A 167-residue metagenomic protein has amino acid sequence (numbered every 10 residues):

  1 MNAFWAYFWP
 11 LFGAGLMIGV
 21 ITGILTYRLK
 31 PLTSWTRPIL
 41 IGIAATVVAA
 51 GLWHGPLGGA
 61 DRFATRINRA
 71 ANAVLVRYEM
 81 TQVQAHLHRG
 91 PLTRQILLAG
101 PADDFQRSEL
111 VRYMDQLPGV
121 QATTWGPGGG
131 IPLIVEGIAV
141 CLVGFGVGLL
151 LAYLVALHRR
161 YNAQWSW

Functional and structural regions predicted by a protein language model:
M1, G119-C141: Short, aromatic-rich amphipathic segments at membrane interfaces that lie adjacent to a transmembrane helix or signal
M1-T26: Membrane-embedded alpha-helical segments of integral membrane proteins
F12-L16, G42-T46, G137, C141-L149: Alpha-helical transmembrane spans of integral membrane proteins, capturing the lipid-embedded, hydrophobic core of TM
I21-I39, G146-W167: Juxtamembrane interface at the cytosolic side of transmembrane helices
G23, Q95-A99, T124: Soluble periplasmic/extracytoplasmic beta-strand elements of cell-envelope proteins
I41-G90: Membrane-proximal low-complexity regions enriched in glycine and acidic/polar residues
L87-A102, L110: Short glycine/threonine-rich beta-strand-turn micro-motifs
D103-W125: Extended, hydrophilic extramembrane loops/domains of integral membrane proteins
